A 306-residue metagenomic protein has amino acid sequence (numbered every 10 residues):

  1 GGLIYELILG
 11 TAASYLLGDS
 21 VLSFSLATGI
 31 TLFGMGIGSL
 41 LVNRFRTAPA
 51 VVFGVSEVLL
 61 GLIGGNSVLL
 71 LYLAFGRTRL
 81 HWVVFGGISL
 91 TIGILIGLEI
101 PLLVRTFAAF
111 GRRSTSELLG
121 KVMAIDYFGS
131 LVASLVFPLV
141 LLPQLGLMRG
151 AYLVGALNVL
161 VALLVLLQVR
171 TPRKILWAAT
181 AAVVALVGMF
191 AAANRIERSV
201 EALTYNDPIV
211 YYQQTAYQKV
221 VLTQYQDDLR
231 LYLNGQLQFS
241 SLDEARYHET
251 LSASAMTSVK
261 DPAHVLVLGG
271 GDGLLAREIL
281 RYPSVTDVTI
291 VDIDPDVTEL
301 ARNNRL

Functional and structural regions predicted by a protein language model:
G1-L306: Alpha-helical transmembrane segments of multi-pass membrane proteins
